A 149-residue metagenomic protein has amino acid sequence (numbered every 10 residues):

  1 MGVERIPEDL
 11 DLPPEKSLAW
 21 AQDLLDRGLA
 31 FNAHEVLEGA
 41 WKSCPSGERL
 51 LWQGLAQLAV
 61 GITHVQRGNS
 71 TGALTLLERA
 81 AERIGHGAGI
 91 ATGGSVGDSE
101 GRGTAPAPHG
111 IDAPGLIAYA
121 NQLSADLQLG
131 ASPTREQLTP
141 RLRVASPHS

Functional and structural regions predicted by a protein language model:
M1-C44, R83-V96, E100-S149: N-terminal alpha-helical interaction modules that lie
D11, R49-L51: Residue signature of alpha-solenoid helical repeat architecture, marking inter-repeat boundaries and helix-start
G47, N69-A73, H109-D112: Residue-level recognition of alpha-helical structural elements
S70-A88: TPR/TPR-like (Sel1-like) alpha-helical repeat modules
